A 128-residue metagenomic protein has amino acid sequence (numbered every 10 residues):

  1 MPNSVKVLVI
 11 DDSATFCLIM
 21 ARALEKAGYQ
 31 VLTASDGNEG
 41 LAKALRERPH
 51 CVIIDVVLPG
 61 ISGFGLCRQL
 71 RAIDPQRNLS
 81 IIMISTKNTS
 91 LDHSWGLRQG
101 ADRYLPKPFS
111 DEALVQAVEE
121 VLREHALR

Functional and structural regions predicted by a protein language model:
C17, P59, T89: The feature encodes the CheY-like receiver
L18-K26: Charged docking surfaces used in two-component/phosphorelay signaling
G28-S35, K43: Short hydrophobic/Thr-rich beta-strand motif most characteristic of the beta2 strand and flanking loop of CheY-like
D36-E39, S62-G65: Acidic catalytic/metal-coordinating carboxylates
E47-I53, L58: Active-site beta3 strand of CheY-like receiver
G65, N88-R103, Q116: Alpha4 helix (beta4-alpha4-beta5 surface) of REC/receiver domains from two-component response regulators
F109-E119: C-terminal output helix
